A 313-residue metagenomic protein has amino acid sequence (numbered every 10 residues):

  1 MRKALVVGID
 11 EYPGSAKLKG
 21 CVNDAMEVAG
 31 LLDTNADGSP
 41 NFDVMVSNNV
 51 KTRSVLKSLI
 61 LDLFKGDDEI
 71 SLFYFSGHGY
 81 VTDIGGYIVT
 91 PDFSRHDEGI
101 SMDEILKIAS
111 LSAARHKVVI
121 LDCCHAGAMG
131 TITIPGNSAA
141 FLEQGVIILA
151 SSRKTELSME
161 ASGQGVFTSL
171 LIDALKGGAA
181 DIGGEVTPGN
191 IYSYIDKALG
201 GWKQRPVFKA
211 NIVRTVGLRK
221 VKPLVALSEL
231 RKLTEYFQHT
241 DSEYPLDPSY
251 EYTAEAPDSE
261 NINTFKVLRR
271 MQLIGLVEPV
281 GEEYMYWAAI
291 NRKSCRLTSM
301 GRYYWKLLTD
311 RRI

Functional and structural regions predicted by a protein language model:
M1-I313: Cysteine endopeptidase catalytic domains of the caspase/legumain-like
